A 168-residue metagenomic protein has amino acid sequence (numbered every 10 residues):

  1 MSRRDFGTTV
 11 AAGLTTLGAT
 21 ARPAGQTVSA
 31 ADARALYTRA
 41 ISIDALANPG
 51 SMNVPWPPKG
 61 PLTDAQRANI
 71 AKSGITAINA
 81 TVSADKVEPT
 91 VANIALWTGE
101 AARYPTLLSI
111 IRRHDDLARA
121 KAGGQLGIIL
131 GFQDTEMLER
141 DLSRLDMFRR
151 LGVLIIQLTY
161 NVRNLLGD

Functional and structural regions predicted by a protein language model:
S2-T20, A24-D168: N-terminal hydrophobic targeting/anchoring segments and the immediately downstream early-domain regions of hydrolases
